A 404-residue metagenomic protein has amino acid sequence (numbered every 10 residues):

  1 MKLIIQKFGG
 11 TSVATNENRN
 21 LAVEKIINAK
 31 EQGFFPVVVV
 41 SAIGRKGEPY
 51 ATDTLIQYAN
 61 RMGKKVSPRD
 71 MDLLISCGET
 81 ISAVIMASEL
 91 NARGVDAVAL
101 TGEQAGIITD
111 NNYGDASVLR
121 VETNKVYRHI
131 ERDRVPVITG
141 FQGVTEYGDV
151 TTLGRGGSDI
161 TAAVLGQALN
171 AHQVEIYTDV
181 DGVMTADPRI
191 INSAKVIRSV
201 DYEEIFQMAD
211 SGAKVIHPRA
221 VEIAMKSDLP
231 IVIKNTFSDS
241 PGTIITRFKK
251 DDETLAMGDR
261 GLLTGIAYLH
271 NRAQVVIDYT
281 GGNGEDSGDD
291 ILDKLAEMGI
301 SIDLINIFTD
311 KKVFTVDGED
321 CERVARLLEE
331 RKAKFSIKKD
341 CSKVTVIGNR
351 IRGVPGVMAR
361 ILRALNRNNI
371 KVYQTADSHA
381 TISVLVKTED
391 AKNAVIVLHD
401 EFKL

Functional and structural regions predicted by a protein language model:
M1-V221, V386-K387: Nucleotide/pyrophosphate-binding catalytic subdomain
F34, V95, L229, I300 (+1 more regions): Short phosphate-binding/catalytic loops that engage adenosine nucleotides
S41-G44, Y50-I56, I233-E253, T309: Terminal amphipathic helices with adjacent charged low-complexity linkers/tails
I43-G44, V180-G182, L229-I231, N235-S240 (+2 more regions): Glycine-rich beta-alpha junction loops
Q173-Y177, I231-I233, D303: Short hydrophobic alpha-helical runs that function as membrane-insertion/retention elements
A224: Acidic-aromatic/histidine active-site loop/patch
T243-L404: A conserved regulatory-domain signal marking ACT and ACT-like small-molecule sensing domains and adjacent regulatory
